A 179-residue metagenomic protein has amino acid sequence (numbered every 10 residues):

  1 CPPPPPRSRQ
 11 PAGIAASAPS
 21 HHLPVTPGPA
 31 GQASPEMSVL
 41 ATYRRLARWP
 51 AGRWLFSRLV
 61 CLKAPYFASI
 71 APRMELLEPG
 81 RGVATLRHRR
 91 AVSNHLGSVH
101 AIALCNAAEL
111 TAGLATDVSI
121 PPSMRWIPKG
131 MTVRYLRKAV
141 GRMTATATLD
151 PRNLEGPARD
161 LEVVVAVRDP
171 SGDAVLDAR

Functional and structural regions predicted by a protein language model:
Q10, H21-H22, Q32: Low-complexity, intrinsically disordered or signal/transmembrane-proximal segments
V25-V83: Non-catalytic linker/capping segments at the edges of enzyme domains
P27-R48, A139-V140, D150-R179: HotDog/MaoC-like acyl-thioester-processing domains
T85-R87, T132-R134, T146-T148, V164-R168 (+1 more regions): Residue-level recognition of well-ordered beta-strand positions that form the cores of beta-sheet-rich folds across
R87-G113: Hot-dog-fold acyl-thioester-processing enzymes
L114-D150: Hydrophobic beta-strand-centered segment that forms part of the acyl-chain substrate-binding groove
